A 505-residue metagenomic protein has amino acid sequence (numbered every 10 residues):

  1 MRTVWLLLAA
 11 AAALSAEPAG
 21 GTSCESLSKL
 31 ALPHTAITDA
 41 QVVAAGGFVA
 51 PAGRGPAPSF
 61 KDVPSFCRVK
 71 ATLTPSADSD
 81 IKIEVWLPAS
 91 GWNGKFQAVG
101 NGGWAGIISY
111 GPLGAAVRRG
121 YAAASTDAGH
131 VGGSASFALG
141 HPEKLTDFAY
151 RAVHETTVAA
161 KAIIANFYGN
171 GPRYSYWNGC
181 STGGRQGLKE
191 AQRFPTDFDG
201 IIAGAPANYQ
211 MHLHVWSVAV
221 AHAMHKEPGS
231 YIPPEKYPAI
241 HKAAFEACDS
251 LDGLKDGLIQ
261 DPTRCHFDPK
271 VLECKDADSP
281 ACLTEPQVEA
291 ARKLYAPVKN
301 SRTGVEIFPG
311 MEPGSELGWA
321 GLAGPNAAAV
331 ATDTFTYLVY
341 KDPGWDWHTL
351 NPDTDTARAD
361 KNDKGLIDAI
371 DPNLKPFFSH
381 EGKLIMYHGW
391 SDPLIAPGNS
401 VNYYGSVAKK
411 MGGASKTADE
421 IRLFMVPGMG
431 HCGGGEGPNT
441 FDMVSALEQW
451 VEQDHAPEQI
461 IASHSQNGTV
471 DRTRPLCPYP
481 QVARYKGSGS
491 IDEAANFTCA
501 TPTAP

Functional and structural regions predicted by a protein language model:
S15-K95, G111, H241, L254-K255 (+4 more regions): Catalytic-loop region of hydrolases
N93, N101-P172, V215-W216, A223-K226 (+2 more regions): Cap/lid segment of the alpha/beta-hydrolase catalytic domain
L145, K189-A191, T196-K299, M425: A catalytic-pocket lid/entrance helix-loop region that shapes and gates access to the active site across common
N170-S181: Alpha/beta-hydrolase fold nucleophile elbow
G179-K189: Glycine-rich nucleophile elbow surrounding the catalytic serine of serine-hydrolase chemistry
M386-H388: Short beta-strand/loop motif that positions the catalytic acidic residue of the alpha/beta-hydrolase fold
L394-G398: Conserved alpha/beta-hydrolase "acid-adjacent" motif
E420-G434, E448, Q466-N467: Histidine-bearing beta->alpha loop at or near hydrolase active sites
